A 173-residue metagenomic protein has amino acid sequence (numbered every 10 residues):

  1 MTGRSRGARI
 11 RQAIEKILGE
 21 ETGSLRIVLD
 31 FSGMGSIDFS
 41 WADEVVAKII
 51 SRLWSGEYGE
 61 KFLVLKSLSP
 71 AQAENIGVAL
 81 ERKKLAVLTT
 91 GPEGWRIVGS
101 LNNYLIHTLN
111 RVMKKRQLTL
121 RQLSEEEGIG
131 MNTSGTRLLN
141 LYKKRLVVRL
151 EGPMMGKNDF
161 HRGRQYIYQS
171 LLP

Functional and structural regions predicted by a protein language model:
M1-R26, F31-L85: Amphipathic alpha-helical interaction surfaces in cytosolic regulatory modules
E20-G23, V112-R116: Short helix-capping/hinge SLiMs at alpha-helix to coil transitions
F39, G128-K144, R149: Short amphipathic alpha-helical interaction segments
R52, R149-P153: Short regulatory "switch" loops immediately downstream of catalytic or recognition motifs within protein catalytic
A73-L80, L109-K114, L141, G156-K157: A general structural signal for short secondary-structure boundary/capping elements
E81-K114: Short alpha-helical segments that sit at the start of domains
K114-E127: Short acidic, hydrophobic short linear motifs in intrinsically disordered regions
G152-P173: Short, cationic-aromatic polyanion-contact patches
